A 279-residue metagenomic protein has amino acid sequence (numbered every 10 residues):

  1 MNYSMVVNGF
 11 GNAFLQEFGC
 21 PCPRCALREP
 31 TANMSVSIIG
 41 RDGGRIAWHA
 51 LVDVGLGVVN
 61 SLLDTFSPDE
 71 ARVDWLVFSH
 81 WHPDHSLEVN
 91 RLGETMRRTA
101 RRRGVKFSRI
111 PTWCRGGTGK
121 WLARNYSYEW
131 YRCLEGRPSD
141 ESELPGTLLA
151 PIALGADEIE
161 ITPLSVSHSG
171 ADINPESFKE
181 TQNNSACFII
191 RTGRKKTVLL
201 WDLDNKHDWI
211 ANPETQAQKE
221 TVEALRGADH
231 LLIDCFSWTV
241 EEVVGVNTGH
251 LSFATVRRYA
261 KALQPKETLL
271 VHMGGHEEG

Functional and structural regions predicted by a protein language model:
M1-D69, E141-E223: Core dinuclear metal-dependent hydrolase active-site scaffold
S4, R109-P111, K196, D229 (+1 more regions): Residues at the starts of beta-strands that form the adenosine-phosphate
G11, G55, G116-T118, M273-H276: Residues in the short beta-alpha loop(s) of Rossmann-like NAD(P)-binding domains
P23-R24, S67-E70, L92-M96, E129-Y131 (+2 more regions): Glycine-rich, phosphate-binding/catalytic loops in enzymes
R41-G43, A47-L51, G55-W113, G227-H230: Active-site metal-binding motif and surrounding structural segment of the metallo-beta-lactamase
L76, T112-C114, V198-L199, L270: Structural beta-sheet core signal
R103-I110, C114-E143, H276: Active-site neighborhood of divalent metal-dependent phosphoester bond hydrolases
D204-G279: Cap/insert and terminal regions of metallo-dependent hydrolase folds
